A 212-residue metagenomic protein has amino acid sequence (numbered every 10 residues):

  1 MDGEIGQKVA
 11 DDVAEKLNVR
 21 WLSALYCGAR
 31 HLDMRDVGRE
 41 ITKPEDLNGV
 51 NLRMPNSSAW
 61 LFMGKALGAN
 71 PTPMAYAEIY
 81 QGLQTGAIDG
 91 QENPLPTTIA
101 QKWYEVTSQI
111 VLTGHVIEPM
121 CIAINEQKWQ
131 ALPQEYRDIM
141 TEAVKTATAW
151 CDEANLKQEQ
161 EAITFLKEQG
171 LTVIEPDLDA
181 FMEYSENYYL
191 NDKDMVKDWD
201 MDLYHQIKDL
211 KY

Functional and structural regions predicted by a protein language model:
M1-N18: Hinge/lid segment of periplasmic solute-binding proteins
E15-Y212: N-terminal secretory/targeting leader peptides
